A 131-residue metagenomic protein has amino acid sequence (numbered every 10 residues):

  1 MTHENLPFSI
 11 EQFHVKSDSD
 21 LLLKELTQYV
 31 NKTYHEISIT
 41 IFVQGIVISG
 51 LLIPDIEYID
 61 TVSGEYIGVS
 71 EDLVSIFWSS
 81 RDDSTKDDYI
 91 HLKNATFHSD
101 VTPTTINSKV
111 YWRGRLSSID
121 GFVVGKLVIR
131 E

Functional and structural regions predicted by a protein language model:
T2-E131: Conserved RNA-binding domains used in RNP assembly and mRNA/RNA metabolism
